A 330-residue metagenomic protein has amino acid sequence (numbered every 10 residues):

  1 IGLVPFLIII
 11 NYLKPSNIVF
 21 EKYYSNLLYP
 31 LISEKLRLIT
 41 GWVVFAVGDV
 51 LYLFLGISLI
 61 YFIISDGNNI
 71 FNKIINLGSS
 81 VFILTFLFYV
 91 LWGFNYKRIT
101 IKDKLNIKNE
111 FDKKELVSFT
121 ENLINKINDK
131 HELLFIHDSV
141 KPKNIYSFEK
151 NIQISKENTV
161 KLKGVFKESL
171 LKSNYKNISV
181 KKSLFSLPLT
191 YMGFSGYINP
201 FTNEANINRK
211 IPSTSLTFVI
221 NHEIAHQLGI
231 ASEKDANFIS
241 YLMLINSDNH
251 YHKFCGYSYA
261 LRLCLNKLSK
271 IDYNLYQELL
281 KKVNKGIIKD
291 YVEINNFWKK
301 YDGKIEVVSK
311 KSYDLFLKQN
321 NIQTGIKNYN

Functional and structural regions predicted by a protein language model:
P5-S65: Membrane-embedded alpha-helical segments of integral membrane proteins
V44, L216-L242: Active-site recognition of the HExxH zinc-binding catalytic motif
I57-I63, G67-D103: Transmembrane alpha-helices and immediately adjacent membrane-cytoplasm interface residues in multi-pass integral
F94-G164: Membrane-interface segments at or immediately adjacent to transmembrane helices that form the boundary between
N106-K114, I145-E149, N206-K210, A225-L228 (+1 more regions): Second-shell loop/turn segments in exported
D138-N203, S213: Auxiliary, metal-adjacent structural segments of Zn-dependent hydrolase domains
A231-L275: Post-HExxH zinc-binding segment in Zn-dependent metallohydrolases
K285-N330: Pan-zinc metallopeptidase signature
